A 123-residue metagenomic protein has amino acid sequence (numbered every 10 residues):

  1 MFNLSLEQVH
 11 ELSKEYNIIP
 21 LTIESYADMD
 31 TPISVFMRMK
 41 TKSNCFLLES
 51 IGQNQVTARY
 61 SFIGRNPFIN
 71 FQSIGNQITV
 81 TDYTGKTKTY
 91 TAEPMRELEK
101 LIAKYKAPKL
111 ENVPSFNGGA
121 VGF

Functional and structural regions predicted by a protein language model:
M1-F123: Signature of the chorismate-utilizing enzyme
